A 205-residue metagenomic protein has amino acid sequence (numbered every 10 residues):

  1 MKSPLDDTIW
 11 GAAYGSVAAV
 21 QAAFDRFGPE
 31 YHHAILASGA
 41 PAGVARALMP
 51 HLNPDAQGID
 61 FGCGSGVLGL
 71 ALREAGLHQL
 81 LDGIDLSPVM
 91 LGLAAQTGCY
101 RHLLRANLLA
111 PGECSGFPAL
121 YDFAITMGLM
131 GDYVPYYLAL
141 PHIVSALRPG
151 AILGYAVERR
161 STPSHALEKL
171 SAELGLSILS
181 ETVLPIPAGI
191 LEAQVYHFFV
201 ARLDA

Functional and structural regions predicted by a protein language model:
M1-P50: Conserved class I S-adenosyl-L-methionine
D55-G64: Conserved class I S-adenosyl-L-methionine
S65-G112: Class I SAM-dependent methyltransferase SAM/SAH-binding core
C114-A124: A short acidic, Gly/Pro-enriched loop at the edge of an enzyme's catalytic core that lines a small-molecule cofactor
F123-Y136: A short SAM/SAH-binding and catalytic strip from SAM-dependent methyltransferases
Y137-P149: A short glycine-rich, Lys/Arg-flanked "PGG" loop and its adjoining helix->strand segment in the class I
G150-E158: Conserved beta-strand signature within the Rossmann-like core of class I S-adenosyl-L-methionine
G189-A205: Core SAM-dependent methyltransferase catalytic element
